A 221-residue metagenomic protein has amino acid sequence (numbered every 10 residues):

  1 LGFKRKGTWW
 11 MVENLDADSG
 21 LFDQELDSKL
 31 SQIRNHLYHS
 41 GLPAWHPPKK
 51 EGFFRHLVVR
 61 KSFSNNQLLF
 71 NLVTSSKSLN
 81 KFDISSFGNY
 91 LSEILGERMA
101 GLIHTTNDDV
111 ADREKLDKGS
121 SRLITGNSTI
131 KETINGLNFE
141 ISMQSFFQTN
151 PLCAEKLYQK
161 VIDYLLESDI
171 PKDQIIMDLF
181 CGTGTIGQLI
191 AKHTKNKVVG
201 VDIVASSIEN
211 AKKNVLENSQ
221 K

Functional and structural regions predicted by a protein language model:
L1-H46, S64: Extended interfacial segments that mediate partner engagement and assembly in macromolecular machines
D16-D18, L57, C181, V199: Alpha-helical transmembrane segments and adjacent TM-loop junctions that form the membrane-embedded core of multi-pass
A17-S19, L72-K81: A short interface-forming secondary-structure element
R34, Y38, V58, I162-L166: Generic structural signal for well-ordered alpha-helical scaffold segments
A44-E51, K172-I176: Short helix/loop segment immediately N-terminal to the Walker
E51-S64: Short edge beta-strands and adjacent turn/loop segments
V59, N66-S75, N138-S142: Short, aliphatic-rich beta-strand segments
L79-K221: Rossmann-like S-adenosyl-L-methionine
